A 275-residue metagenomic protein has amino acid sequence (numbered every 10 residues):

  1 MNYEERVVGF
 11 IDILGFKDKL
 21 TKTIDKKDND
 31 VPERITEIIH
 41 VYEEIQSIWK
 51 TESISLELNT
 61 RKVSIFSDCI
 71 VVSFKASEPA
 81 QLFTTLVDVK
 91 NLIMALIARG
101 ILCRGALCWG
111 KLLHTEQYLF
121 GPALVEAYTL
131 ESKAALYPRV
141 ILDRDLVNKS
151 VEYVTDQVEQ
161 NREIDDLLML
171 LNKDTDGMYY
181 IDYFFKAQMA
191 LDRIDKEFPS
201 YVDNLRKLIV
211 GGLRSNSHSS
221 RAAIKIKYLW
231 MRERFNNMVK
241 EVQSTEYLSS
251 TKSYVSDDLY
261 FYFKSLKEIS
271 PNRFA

Functional and structural regions predicted by a protein language model:
M1-V87, N91-M94, A98: Catalytic NTP-binding/metal-coordinating core of nucleotidyl cyclase/transferase enzymes
D12-L14, C108-L112, D145: An acidic- and aromatic-residue-enriched active-site/binding cleft used to recognize and process polar
T21-K22, F120, E152-T155: Short aromatic-enriched loop/helix-cap "lid" or pocket-rim segments at secondary-structure transitions that line
D68, S73, I101-L113: A short glycine-enriched loop-to-beta-strand structural element that forms part of the catalytic core of nucleotide
F83-L86, T115-E131: Catalytic-core segments of nucleotide cyclases and related cyclic-nucleotide turnover enzymes
I97-G105, W109, E126-R144: Catalytic/regulatory signature loops of cyclic-dinucleotide turnover enzymes and related class III nucleotidyl cyclases
L112-E116, S150: Short, solvent-exposed loop/turn segments at secondary-structure junctions
Y137-A275: Intrinsically disordered, glycine/charged-rich C-terminal tails and inter-domain linkers that flank nucleotidyl cyclase
